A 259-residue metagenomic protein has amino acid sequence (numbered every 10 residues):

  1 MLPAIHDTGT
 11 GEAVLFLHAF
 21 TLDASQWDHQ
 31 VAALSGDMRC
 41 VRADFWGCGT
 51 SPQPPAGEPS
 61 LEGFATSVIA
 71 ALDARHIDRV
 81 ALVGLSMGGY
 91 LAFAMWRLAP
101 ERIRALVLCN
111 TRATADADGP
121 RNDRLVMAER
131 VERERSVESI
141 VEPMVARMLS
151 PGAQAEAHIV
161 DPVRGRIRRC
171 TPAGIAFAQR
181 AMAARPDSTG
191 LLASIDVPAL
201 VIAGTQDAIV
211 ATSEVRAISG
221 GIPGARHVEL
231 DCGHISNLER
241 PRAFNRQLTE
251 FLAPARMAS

Functional and structural regions predicted by a protein language model:
L2, S25, H29-A32, M38-V83 (+3 more regions): Active-site loop/oxyanion-hole signature of alpha/beta-hydrolase fold enzymes
A19-L22, S86: Active-site glycine-rich loops that stabilize anionic/oxyanionic intermediates across multiple enzyme folds
F93, R97-L98, R102-E134, E142: Flexible "cap/lid" loop of the alpha/beta hydrolase fold
D116-N122, R135-S194: Conserved alpha/beta-hydrolase catalytic His-Asp/Glu region
I195, V201-A203, D207: Short beta-strand/loop motif that positions the catalytic acidic residue of the alpha/beta-hydrolase fold
A208-E214: Conserved alpha/beta-hydrolase "acid-adjacent" motif
R216-I235: Catalytic histidine neighborhood in serine/cysteine hydrolases with alpha/beta-hydrolase-type architecture
C232-N245: Catalytic histidine-centered segment of alpha/beta-hydrolase-like enzymes
